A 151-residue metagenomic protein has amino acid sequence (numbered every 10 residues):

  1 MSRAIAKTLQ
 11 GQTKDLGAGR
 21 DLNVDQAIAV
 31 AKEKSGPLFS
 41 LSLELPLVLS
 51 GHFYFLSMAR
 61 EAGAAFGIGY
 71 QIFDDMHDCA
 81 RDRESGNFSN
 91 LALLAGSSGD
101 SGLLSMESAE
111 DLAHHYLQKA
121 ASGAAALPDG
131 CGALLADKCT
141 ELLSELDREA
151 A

Functional and structural regions predicted by a protein language model:
A6-D21, K34, F39-F55, E61-H115: Acidic, Mg2+-coordinating active-site segments of isoprenoid diphosphate-utilizing enzymes
L22-V30: Active-site glycine-rich loop that binds ribose-phosphate moieties when present
V24, F55-M58, S105, L127-L135: Residue-level recognition of alpha-helical structural elements
A109-S122, C131-L134, K138: Long, ordered, amphipathic alpha-helical scaffolds
G132-A151: Short, amphipathic C-terminal "tail helix"
